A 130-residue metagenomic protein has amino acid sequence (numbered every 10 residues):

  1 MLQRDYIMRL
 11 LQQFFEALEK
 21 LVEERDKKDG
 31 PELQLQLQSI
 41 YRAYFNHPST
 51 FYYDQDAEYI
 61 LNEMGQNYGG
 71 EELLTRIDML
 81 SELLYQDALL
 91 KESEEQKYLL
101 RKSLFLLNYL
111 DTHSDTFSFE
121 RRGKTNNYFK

Functional and structural regions predicted by a protein language model:
M1-I77, F105-Y109, Y128-K130: N-terminal alpha-helical interaction modules that lie
M8, S81, Y85, D111-S114: Low-complexity, compositionally biased segments
E24-L33, D87-K97: Short coil/turn connectors between adjacent alpha-helices in alpha-solenoid helical repeat scaffolds
G69-E94: Mid-chain, well-packed structural core segment of small domains
K91-K130: Amphipathic alpha-helical binding modules
